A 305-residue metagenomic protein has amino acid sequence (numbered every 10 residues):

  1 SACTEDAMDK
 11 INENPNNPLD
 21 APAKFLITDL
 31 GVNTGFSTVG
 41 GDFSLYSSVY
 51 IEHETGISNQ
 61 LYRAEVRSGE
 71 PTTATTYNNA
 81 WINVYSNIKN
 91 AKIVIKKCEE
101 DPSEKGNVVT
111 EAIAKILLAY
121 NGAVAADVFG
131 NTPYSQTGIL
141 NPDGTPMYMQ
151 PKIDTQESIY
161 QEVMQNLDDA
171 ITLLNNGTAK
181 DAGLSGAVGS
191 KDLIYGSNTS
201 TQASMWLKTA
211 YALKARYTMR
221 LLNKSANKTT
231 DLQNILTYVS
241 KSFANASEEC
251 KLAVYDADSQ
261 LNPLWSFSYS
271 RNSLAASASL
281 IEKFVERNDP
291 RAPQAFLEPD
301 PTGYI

Functional and structural regions predicted by a protein language model:
C3-L61, T75, Y85, D101 (+2 more regions): Membrane-proximal, proline-rich intrinsically disordered regions
D20-K24, S58-I305: Structured, solvent-exposed acidic/aromatic patches
